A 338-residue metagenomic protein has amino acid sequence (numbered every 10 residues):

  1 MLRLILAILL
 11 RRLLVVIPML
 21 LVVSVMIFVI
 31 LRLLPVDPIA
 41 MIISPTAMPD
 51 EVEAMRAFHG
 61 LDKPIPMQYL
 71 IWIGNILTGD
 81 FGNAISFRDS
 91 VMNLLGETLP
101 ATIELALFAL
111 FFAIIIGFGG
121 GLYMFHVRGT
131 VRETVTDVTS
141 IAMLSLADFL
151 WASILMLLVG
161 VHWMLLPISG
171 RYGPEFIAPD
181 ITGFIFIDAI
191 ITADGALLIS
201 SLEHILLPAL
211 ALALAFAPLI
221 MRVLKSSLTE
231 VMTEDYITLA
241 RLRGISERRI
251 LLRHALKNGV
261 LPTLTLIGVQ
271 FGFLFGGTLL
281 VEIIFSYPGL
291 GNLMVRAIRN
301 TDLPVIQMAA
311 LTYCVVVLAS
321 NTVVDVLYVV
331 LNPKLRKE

Functional and structural regions predicted by a protein language model:
M1-D62, M92, G96, Y123 (+2 more regions): N-terminal signal-anchor/first transmembrane alpha helix
M1-I5, D62-F118: An internal, D/E-rich "acidic patch" concept
L2-A7, L99-P100, E104-R132, D180-E338: Alpha-helical transmembrane segments of integral membrane proteins, especially multi-pass inner/plasma-membrane
M19, S140-L210, L214: Generic hydrophobic transmembrane alpha-helix motif, especially the helices
L21-M26, I65, Y69, A106-F111 (+5 more regions): Hydrophobic alpha-helical transmembrane segments of multi-pass integral membrane proteins
F28, R32-V36, A40, F125-T130 (+4 more regions): Transmembrane helix-loop junctions in multipass membrane proteins, especially transporters and channels
P38-G82, S86, S90, F176-A189: Membrane-interface interhelical loops and short interface/amphipathic helices in multi-pass inner-membrane
